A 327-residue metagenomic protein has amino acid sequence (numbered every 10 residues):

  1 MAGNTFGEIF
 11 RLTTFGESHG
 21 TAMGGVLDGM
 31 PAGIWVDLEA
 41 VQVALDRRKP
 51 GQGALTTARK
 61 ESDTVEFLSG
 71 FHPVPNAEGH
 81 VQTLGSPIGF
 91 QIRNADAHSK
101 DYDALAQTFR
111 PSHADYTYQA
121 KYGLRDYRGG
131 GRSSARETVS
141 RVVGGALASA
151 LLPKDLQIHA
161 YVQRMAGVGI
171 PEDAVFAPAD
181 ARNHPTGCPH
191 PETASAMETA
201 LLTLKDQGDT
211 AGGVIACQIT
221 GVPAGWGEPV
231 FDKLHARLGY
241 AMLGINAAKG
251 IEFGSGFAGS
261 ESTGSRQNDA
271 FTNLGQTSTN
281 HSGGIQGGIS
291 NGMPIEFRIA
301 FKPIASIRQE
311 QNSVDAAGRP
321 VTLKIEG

Functional and structural regions predicted by a protein language model:
M1-G327: Generic N-terminal targeting/processing segments that precede catalytic cores or assembly contacts
